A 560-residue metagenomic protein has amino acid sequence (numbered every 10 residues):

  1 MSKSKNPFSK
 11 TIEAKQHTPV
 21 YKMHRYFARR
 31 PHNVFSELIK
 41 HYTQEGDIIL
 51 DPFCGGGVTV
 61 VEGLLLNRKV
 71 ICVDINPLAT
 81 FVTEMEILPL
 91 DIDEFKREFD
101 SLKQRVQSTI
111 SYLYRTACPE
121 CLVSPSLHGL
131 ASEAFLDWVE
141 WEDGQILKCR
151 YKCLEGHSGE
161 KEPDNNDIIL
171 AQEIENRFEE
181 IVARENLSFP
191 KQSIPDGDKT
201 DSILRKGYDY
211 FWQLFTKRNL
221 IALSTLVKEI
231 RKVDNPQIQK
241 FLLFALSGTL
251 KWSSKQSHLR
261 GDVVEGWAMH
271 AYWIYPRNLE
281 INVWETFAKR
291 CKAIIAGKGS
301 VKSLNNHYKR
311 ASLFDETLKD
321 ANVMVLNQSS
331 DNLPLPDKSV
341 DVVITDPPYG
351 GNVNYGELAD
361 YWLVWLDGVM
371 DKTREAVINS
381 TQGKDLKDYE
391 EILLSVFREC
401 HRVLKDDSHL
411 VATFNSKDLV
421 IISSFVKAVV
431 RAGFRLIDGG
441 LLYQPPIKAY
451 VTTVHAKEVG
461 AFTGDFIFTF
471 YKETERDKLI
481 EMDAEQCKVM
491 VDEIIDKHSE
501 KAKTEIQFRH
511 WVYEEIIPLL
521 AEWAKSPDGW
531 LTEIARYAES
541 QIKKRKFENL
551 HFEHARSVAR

Functional and structural regions predicted by a protein language model:
S2-D51, V60, L64-P336, Y355-Q382 (+9 more regions): Nucleic-acid modification enzymes, centered on SAM-dependent nucleic-acid methyltransferases
E45, G368-V369, E399, L404-L410: Short glycine-dipeptide loop
L50-F53, V411: Conserved hydrophobic packing residues within short motifs/helices of P-loop NTPase cores of ABC-family ATPases
G56: Conserved SAM/SAH-binding loop
V343-I344: Hydrophobic beta-strand segment of the Class I
D371-A376, S408-N415: Conserved beta-strand signature within the Rossmann-like core of class I S-adenosyl-L-methionine
E390-D406, R431: A short glycine-rich, Lys/Arg-flanked "PGG" loop and its adjoining helix->strand segment in the class I
